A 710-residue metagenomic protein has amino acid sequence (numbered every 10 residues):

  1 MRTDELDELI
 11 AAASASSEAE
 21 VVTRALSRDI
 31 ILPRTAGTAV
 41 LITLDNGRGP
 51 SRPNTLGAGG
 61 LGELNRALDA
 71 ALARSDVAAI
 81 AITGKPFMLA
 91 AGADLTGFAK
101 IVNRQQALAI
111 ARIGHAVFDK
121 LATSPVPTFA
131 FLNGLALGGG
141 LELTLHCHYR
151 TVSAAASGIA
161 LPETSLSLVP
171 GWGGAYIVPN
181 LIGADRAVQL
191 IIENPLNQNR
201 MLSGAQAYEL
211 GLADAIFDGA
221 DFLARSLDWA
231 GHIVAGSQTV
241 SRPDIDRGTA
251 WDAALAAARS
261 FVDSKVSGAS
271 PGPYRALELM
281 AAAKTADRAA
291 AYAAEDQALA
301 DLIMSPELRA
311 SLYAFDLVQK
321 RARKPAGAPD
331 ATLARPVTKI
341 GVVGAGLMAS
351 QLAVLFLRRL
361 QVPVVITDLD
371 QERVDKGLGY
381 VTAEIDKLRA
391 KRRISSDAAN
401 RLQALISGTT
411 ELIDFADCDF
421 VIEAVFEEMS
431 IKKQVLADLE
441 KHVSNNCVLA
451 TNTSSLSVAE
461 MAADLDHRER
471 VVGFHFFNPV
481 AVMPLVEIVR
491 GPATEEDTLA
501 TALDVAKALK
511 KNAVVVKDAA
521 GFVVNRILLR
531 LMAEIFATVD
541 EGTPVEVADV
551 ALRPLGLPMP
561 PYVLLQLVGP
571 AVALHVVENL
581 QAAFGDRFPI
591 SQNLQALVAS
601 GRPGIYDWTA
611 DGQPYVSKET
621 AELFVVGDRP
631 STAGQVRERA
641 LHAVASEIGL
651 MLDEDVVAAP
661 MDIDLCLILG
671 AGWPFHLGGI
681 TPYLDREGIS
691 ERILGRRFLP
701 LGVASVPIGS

Functional and structural regions predicted by a protein language model:
R2-G37, D45, A71, I101-Q105 (+4 more regions): N-terminal glycine-rich phosphate-binding loop for ADP-containing cofactors
G37-D45, L61-Q105, A116-N133, S153-G158 (+1 more regions): A structural preference for short, pocket-lining loop segments at secondary-structure junctions
S51-N54: HEAT/armadillo-like alpha-solenoid scaffolds in large eukaryotic assembly and transport factors
F87-A91, L137-G138, L456-S457: Short, active-site-adjacent cap segments at secondary-structure transitions
A130-G140, N199: Gly/Ser-rich catalytic serine loop of serine hydrolases
H148-R150: Structural loop-to-beta junction motif characteristic of Rossmann-like glycosyltransferase folds
